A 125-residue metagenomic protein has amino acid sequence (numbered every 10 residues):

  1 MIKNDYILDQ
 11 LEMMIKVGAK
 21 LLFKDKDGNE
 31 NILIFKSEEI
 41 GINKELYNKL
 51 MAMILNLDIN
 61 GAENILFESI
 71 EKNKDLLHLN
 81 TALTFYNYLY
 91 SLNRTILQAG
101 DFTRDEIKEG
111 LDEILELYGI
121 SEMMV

Functional and structural regions predicted by a protein language model:
M1-K74, L92-V125: N-terminal alpha-helical interaction modules that lie
N80-A82: Alpha-solenoid helical repeat scaffolds
Y86-Y90: Extracytoplasmic electrostatic interaction patches
